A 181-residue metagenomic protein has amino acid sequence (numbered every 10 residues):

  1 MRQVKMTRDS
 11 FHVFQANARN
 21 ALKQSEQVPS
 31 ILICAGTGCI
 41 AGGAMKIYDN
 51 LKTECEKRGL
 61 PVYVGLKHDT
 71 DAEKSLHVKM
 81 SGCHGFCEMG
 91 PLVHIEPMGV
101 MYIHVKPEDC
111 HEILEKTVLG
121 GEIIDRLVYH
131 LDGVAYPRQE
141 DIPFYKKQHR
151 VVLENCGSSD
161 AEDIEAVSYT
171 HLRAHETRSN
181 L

Functional and structural regions predicted by a protein language model:
R2-A18: N-terminal leader/targeting and pre-domain segments
T7, L22-G82, E88, I113: Small-residue-enriched alpha-helical segments and adjacent helix-cap loops that form tight helix-helix packing
R19-S30, L153-E162: Polybasic, low-complexity association/targeting segments
L92-E96: A short, hydrophobic beta-strand/beta-hairpin element that forms part of a small beta-sheet core
P97, P107-E108: Active-site phosphate-binding/coordination module
V100-M101: Phosphate/ribose-phosphate-bearing ligand recognition and processing surfaces, centered on ADP-ribose/NAD(+/P+) systems
E108-Y169: Intein/HINT protein-splicing elements and their conserved insertion hotspots or analogous self-processing inserts
T170-T177: Conserved small/polar residues in nucleotide/adenosyl-binding loops
